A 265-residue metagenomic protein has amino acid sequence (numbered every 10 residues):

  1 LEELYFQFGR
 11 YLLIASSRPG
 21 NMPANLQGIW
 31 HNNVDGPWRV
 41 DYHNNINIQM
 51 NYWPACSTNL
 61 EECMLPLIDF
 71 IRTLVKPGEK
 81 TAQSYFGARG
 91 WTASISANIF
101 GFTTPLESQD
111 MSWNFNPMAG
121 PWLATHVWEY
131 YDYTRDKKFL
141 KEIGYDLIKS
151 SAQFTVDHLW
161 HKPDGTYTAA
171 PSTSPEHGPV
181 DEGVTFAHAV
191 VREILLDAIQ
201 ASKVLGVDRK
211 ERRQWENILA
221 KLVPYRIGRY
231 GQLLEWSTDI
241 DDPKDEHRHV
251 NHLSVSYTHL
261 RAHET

Functional and structural regions predicted by a protein language model:
L1-Y42, E61-A82, G206-R209: Acidic/polar, glycine-enriched structural segments that form the non-catalytic walls/loops of the carbohydrate-binding
E2-Y5, N47, L60, M64 (+3 more regions): Hydrophobic (often cysteine-bearing) scaffold residues that line and stabilize catalytic clefts of nucleotide/cofactor
L4-A15, F70-T73, P77, D146-H158 (+3 more regions): Alpha-helical scaffold segments in carbohydrate-active enzymes
N25-N44, R89-E142, S150-N217: The feature captures the catalytic groove of carbohydrate-active enzymes
V40-I48, Y52-S57: Acidic, His- and aromatic-enriched active-site or binding-groove loops in soluble protein domains that engage sugars
W53, N59-D132, K210-Y257: Active-site lining segments of carbohydrate-active enzymes
T258-T265: Conserved small/polar residues in nucleotide/adenosyl-binding loops
